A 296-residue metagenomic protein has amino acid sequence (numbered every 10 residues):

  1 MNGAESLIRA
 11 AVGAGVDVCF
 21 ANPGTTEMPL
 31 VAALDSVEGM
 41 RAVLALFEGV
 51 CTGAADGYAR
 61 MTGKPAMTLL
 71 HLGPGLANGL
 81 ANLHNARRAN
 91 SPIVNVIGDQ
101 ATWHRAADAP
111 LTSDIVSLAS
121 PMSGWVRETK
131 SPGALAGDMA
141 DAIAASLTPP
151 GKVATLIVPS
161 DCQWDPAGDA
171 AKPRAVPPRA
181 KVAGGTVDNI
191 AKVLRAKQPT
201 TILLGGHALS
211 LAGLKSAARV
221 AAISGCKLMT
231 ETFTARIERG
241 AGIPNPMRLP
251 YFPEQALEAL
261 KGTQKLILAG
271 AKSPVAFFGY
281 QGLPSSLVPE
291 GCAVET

Functional and structural regions predicted by a protein language model:
M1-T296: N-terminal alpha/beta PP-like core and its mobile active-site loop of ThDP/TPP-dependent enzymes
